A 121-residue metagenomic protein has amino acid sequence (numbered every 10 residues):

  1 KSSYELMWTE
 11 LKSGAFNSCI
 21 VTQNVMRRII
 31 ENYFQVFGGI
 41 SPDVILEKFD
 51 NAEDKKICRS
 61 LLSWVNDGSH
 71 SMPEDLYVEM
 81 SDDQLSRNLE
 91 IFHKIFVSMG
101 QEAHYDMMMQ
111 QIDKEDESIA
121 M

Functional and structural regions predicted by a protein language model:
K1-M121: Acidic, Mg2+-coordinating catalytic modules of nucleic-acid enzymes
